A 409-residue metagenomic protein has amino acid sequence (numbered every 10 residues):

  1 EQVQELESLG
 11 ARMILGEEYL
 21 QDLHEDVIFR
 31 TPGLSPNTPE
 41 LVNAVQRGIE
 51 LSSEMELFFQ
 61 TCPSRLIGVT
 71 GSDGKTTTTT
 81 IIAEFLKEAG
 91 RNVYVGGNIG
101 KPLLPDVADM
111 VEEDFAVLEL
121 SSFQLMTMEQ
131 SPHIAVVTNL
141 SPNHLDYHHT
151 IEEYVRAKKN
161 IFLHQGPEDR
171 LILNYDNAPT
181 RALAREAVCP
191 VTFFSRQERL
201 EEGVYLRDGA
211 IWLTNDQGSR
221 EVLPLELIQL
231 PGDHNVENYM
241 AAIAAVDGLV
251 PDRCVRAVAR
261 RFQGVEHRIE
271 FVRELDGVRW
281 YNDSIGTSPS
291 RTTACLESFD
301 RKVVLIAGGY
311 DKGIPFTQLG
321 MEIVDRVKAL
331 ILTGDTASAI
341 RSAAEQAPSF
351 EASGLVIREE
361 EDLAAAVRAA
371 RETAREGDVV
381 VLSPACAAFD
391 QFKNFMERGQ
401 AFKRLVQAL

Functional and structural regions predicted by a protein language model:
E1-V3, Q21-D22, L34-N37, N177-A182 (+3 more regions): Short, charged/polar "capping" segments at the starts of alpha-helices and the immediately preceding loops
Q2-A11, E18, Q318-G377: C-terminal helical cap/extension that packs against the catalytic core of soluble nucleotide-cofactor enzymes
I14-E17, S52-E56, V188-L206, R256-R260 (+3 more regions): Beta-strand->loop->alpha-helix junctions that form or flank phosphate-binding loops in nucleotide-handling enzymes
L20-E25, P32-Y175, P179-V188, Y205 (+2 more regions): Phosphate-binding loop of NTP-binding sites
I28, L51, V69, N98 (+12 more regions): Residue-level signal for inorganic ion chemistry
M128-S131, I161-E168, R185-A187, S298-D300 (+2 more regions): Short, conserved loop/helix-junction motifs that constitute active-site signature segments in enzyme catalytic cores
Y205-L223, V265, E270-V272: Acidic-glycine-rich active-site phosphate/pyrophosphate-binding loop
L225-A329: Nucleotide phosphate-binding/pyrophosphate-handling subdomain across enzymes that bind or process nucleotide phosphates
